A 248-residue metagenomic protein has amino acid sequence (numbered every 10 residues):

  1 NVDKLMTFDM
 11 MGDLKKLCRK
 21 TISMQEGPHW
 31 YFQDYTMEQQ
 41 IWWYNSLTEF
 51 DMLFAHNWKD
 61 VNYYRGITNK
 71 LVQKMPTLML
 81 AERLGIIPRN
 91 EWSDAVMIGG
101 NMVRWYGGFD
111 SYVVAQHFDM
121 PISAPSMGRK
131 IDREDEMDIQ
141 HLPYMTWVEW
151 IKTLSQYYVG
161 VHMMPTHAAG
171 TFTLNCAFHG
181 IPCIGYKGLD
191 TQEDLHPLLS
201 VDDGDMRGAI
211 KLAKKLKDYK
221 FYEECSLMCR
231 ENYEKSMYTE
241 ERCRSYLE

Functional and structural regions predicted by a protein language model:
N1-Y64: Extended catalytic core of nucleotide-activated donor transferases of GT-like folds
D51-R65, N69-G85: Donor nucleotide-sugar binding/catalytic pocket of nucleotide-sugar-dependent glycosyltransferases
L80-W147: Conserved catalytic-core segment of nucleotide-activated headgroup transferases in glycan assembly
T146-Y157, F178: Short acidic alpha-helix that forms the nucleotide-activated donor recognition element in Leloir-type transferases
I151, T173-H179, Q192: Short alpha-helical segment that forms part of, or immediately flanks, the ligand-binding pocket in carbohydrate-active
S155-A168, I181: Acidic donor-binding loop of glycosyltransferase active sites
T191-K214: Change "using UDP/GDP/dTDP sugars" to "using nucleotide sugars
K217-E248: A charged, aromatic-enriched C-terminal amphipathic alpha-helix characteristic of glycosyltransferases across folds
